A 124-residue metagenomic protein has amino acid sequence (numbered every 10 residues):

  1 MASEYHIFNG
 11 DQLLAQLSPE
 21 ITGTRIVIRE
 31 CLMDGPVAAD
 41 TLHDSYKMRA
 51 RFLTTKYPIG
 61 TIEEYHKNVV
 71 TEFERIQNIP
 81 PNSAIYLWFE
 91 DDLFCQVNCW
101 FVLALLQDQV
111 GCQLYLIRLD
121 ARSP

Functional and structural regions predicted by a protein language model:
M1-I62, K67: A structured, charge-rich N-terminal accessory region that forms the first stable segment of a protein and links
M1-S3, T22, P80-A84, G111-Q113: A general structural motif
F8-Q12, F89-L93, D120: Short, flexible loop/turn elements at secondary-structure junctions
A15-Q16, F94-V97, S123: Short catalytic/ligand-binding loop motif for oxyanion handling, primarily in non-cytosolic enzymes, centered on
L17-P19, V102-L106: Short, aromatic/basic amphipathic alpha-helical patches
V27, Y86-W88, Q113-R118: A structural signal for short, well-ordered beta-strand segments and their strand-loop junctions that often border
P58-F101: Long, hydrophobic/aromatic-enriched structural stretches that serve as scaffold segments
A104-P124: Long, charge-dense
